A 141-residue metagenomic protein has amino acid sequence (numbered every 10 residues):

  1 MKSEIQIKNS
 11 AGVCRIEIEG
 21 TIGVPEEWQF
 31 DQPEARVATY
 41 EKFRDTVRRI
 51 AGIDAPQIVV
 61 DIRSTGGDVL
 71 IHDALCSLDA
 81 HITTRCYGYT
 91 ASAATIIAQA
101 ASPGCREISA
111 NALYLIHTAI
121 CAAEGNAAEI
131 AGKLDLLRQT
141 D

Functional and structural regions predicted by a protein language model:
M1-D141: Terminal-region recognition feature
